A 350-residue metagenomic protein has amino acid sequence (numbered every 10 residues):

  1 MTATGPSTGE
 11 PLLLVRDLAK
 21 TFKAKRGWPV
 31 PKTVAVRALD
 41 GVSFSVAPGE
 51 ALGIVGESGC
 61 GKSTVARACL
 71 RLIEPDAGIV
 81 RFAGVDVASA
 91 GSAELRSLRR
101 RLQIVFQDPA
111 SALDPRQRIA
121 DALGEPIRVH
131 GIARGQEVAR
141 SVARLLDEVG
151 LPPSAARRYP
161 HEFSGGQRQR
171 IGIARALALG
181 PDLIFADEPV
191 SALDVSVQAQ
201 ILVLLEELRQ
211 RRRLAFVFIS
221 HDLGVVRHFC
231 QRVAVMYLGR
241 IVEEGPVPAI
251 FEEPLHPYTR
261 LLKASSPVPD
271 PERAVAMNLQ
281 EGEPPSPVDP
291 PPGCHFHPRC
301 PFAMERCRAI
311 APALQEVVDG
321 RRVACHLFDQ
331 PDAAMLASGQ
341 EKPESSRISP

Functional and structural regions predicted by a protein language model:
G5-P11, A24-V30, A35, P246-P350: Short catalytic/signature loops enriched in Gly
L70: Helix-to-loop junction immediately C-terminal to a conserved catalytic motif
G78-D86: Conserved ABC transporter NBD signature motif
D86, E137-S154, K263-A264: Conserved ABC ATPase "signature" region
Y159-F163, Q167: Conserved ABC ATPase signature
A178-D182: A short, proline-enriched helix->beta-strand linker immediately N-terminal to the Walker B motif in ABC-type P-loop
P189-V275: P-loop NTP-binding/switch modules centered on Walker-like glycine-rich loops
